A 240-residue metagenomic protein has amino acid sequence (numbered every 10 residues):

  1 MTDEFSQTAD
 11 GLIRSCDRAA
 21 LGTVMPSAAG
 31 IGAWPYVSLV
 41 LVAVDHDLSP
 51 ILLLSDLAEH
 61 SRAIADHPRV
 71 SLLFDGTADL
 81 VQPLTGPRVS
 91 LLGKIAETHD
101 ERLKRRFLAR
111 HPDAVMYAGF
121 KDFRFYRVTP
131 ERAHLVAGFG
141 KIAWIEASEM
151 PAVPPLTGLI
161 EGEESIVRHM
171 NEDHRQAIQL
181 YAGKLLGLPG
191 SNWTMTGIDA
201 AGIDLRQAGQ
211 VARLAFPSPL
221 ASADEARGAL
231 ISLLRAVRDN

Functional and structural regions predicted by a protein language model:
M1-N240: Binding-site signature for planar aromatic cofactors or substrates
